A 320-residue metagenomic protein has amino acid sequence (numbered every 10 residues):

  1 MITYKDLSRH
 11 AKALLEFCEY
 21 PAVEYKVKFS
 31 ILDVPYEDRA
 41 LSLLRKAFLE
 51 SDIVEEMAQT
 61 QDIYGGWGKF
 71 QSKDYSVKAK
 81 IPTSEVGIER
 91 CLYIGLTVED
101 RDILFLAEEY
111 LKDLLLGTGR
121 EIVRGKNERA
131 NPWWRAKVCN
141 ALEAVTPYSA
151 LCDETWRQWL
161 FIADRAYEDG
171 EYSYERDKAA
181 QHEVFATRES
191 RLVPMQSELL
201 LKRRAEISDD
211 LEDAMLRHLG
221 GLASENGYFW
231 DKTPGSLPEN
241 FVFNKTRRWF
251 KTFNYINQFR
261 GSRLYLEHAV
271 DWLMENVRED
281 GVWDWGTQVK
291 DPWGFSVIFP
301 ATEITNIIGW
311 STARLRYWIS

Functional and structural regions predicted by a protein language model:
M1-S320: Preference for long, amphipathic alpha-helical scaffolds in soluble/luminal domains and all-alpha bundles
